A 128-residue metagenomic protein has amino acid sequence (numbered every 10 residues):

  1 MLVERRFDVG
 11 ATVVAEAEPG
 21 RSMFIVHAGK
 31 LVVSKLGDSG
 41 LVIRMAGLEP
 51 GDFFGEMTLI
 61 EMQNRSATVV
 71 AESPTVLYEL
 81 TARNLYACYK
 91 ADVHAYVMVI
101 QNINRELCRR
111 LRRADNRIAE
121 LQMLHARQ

Functional and structural regions predicted by a protein language model:
M1-L36: Regulatory nucleotide-sensing modules
P19-G20, L41-V42, Q63: Exposed loop/turn and edge beta-strand positions of beta-sandwich/beta-sheet ligand-binding modules
V32, G40, Y86: Flexible, glycine-rich phosphate/dinucleotide-binding loops and adjacent beta-alpha linkers at cofactor/substrate
S34-D38, V70-E72: A generic structural motif
L36-D38, K90, M123: Short, flexible helix-adjacent loops and helix caps
R44-Q101: Cyclic-nucleotide recognition modules
E72, I100-Q128: Polybasic "coupling" helices that flank or enter modular domains
